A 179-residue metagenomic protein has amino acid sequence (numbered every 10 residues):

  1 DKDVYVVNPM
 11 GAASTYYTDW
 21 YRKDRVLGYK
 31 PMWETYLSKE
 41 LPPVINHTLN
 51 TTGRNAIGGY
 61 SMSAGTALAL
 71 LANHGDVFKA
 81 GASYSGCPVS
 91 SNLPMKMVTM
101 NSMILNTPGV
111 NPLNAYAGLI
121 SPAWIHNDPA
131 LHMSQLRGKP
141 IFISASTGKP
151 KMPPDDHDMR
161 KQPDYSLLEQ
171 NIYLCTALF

Functional and structural regions predicted by a protein language model:
D1-F179: Non-catalytic cap/lid and distal C-terminal segments of serine-dependent acyl enzymes
